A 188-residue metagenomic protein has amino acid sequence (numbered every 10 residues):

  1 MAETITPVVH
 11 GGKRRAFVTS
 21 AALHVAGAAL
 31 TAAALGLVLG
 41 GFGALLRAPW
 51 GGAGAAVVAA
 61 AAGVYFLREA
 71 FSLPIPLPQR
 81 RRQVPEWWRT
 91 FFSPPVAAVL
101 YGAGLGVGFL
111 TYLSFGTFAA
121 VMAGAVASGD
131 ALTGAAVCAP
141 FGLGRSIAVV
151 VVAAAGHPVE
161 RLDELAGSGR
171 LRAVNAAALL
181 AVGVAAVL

Functional and structural regions predicted by a protein language model:
M1-G36: Juxtamembrane transmembrane-helix termini in multi-pass membrane transport proteins
M1-I5, L100, G108-V121: Transmembrane helix boundary and interhelical junction motifs in multipass membrane proteins
T4-V18, F118-T133: Interfacial segments of multi-pass membrane proteins
G12-K13, A48-Y112, A155-A173: Alpha-helical multi-pass membrane helix bundles of inner-membrane/thylakoid proteins, especially permease cores
S20-A28, A32, V57, A61 (+1 more regions): Alpha-helical transmembrane segments of multi-pass membrane proteins, especially transporters and channels
T31, L35, F109, R145-A148: Alpha-helical transmembrane segments of multipass membrane proteins
L37-A56, G124-A125, L132, S146-L188: Transmembrane-helix boundary and interhelical-loop signature of multi-pass inner-membrane proteins
